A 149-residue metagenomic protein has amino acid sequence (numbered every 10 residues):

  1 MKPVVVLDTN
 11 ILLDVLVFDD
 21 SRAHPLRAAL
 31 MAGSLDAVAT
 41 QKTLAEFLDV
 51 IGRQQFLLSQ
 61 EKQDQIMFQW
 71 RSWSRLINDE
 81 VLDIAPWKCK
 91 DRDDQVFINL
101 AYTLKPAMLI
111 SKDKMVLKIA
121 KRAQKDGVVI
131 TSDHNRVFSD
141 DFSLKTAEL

Functional and structural regions predicted by a protein language model:
M1-D20: Metal-dependent nucleic-acid phosphoesterase active-site entry motif
V6-L7, A23-Q54: PIN/NYN-family metal-dependent endoribonuclease catalytic core
T9, Q41, K112-K114: Short secondary-structure boundary segments
A29, L100, I119: Hydrophobic/aromatic ligand-binding patch that stacks against planar heteroaromatic rings of cofactors or nucleotides
K42, D64-K88: Acidic catalytic patch
F56-S59: Membrane interface segments of multi-pass transport proteins and intramembrane proteases
W87, L104-M108, K114-L149: Acidic, PIN/NYN-like endoribonuclease modules and their adjacent C-terminal/linker elements
D91-M108: Acidic, metal-associated active-site segment
